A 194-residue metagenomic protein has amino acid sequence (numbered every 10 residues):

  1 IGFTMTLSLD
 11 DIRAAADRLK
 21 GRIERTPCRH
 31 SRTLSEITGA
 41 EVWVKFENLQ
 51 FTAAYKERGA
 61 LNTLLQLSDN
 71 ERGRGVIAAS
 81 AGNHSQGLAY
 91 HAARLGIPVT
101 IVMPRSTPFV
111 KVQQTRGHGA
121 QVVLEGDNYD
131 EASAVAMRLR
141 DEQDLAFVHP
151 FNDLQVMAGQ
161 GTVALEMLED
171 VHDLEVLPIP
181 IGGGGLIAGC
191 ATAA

Functional and structural regions predicted by a protein language model:
F3-A194: PLP-dependent amino-acid enzyme catalytic core
